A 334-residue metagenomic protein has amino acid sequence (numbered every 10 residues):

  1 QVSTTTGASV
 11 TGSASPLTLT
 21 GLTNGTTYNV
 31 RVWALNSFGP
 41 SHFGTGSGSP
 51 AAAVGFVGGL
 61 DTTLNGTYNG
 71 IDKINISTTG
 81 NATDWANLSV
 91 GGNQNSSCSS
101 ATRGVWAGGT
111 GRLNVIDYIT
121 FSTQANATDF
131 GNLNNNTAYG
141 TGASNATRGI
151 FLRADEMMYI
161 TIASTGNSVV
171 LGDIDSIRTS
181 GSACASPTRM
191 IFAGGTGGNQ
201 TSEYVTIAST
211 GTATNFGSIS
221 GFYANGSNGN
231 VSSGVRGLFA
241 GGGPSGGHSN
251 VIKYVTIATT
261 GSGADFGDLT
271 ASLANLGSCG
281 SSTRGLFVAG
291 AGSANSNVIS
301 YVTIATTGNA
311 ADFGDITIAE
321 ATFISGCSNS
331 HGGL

Functional and structural regions predicted by a protein language model:
Q1-G25: Recognizes extended acidic, P/S/T-rich segments that occur within or adjacent to Ig-like beta-sandwich modules
N24, S37-A53: Extracellular fibronectin type III
V54-G66, I76, A101-R112, F121 (+9 more regions): Glycine-centered tight turns/hairpins at beta-strand boundaries that repeat across beta-rich repeat domains
V57-G58, I71, L88, S97 (+20 more regions): Hydrophobic strand positions within the blades of repeat-based beta-sheet folds
G66-G70, A82, G92-Q94, G111-I116 (+14 more regions): A detector of repeated loop/turn-to-beta-strand junctions in beta-rich toroidal repeat architectures
G80-N87, N126-N132, S168-D173, G211-I219 (+2 more regions): A short beta-strand motif characteristic of beta-propeller blades
I318-L334: Blade-level signature of beta-propeller repeat domains, shared across WD40, Kelch, NHL, RCC1 and BNR/Asp-box propellers
